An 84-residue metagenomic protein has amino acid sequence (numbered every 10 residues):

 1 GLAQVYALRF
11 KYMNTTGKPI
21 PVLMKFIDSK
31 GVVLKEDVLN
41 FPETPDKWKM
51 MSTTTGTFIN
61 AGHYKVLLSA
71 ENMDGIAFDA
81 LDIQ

Functional and structural regions predicted by a protein language model:
G1-G17, M51-T55, L81: Extra-cytoplasmic beta-strand recognition segments
L2-Y6, I20, N60-G62, D74: Short tyrosine-centred short linear motifs in exposed loops/low-complexity segments
G17-I27: Beta-strand acidic-aromatic groove motif in beta-rich domains, primarily in extracellular
P19-P21, L34, I76: Short acidic/proline- and small/hydrophobic-mixed sequence motifs that coincide with surface turns and coil-to-beta
S29-G62: Extracellular carbohydrate recognition and processing domains and analogous Trp-centered ligand-binding platforms
L67-D74: Short beta-strand-plus-loop segments that form exposed binding edges in beta-rich domains
G75-Q84: Exposed low-complexity, polar/acidic, P/S/T/G-rich flexible segments that act as propeptides, protease-susceptible
